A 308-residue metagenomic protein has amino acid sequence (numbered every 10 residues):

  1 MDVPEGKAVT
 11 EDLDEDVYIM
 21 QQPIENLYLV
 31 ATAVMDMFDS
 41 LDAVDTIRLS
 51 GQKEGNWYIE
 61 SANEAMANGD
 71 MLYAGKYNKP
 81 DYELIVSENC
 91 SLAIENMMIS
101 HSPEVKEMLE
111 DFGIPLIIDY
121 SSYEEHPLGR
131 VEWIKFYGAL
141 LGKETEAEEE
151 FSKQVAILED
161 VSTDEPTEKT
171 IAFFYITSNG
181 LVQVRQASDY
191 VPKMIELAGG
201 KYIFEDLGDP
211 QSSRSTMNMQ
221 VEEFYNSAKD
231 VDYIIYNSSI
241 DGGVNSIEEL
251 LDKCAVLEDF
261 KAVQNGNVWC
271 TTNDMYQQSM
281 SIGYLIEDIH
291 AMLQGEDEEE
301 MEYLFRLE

Functional and structural regions predicted by a protein language model:
M1-V86, L92-M98: A short, structured surface patch at a secondary-structure boundary
V17, Q22-N26, M37, D70-K76 (+7 more regions): Second-shell loop/turn segments in exported
E25, V44-I47, N89-S91, F112-I117 (+6 more regions): Loop/turn elements at helix/coil->beta-strand transitions in domains of secreted/extracellular proteins
Y28-T32, D36-D39, E146-G199: Basic- and aromatic-lined ligand-binding clefts that recognize polyanionic substrates
N78-C90, M219-D230: Short helices/loops that flank or line small-molecule/ion binding pockets
P127-S152, Y233-E308: Structured C-terminal subdomain patch of bacterial secreted/periplasmic proteins
Y190, N218-E223, L251-E258: Alpha-helical scaffolding within the catalytic cores of extracellular/periplasmic polymer-degrading hydrolases
V191-R214, I235-S238: His/Asp/Glu-enriched short active-site or ligand-binding loop at hydrolase and phosphoryl-transfer sites
